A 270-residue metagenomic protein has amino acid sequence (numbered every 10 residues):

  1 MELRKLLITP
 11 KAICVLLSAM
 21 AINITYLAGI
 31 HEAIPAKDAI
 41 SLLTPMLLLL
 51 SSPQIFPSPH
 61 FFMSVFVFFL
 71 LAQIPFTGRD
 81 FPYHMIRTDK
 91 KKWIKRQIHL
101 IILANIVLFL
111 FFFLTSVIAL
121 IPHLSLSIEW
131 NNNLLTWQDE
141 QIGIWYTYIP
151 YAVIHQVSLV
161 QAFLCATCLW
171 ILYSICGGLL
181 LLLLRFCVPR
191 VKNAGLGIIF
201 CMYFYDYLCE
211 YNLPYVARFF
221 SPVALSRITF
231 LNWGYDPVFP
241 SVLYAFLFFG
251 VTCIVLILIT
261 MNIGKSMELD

Functional and structural regions predicted by a protein language model:
M1-L17: Aromatic- and glycine-rich beta-strand/loop motifs that create alpha-glucan
L6-L7, K91-K92, L183-K192, K265-M267: Membrane-interface helix-boundary motifs at transmembrane edges
L16-A19, V191-Y205: Central hydrophobic cores of alpha-helical transmembrane segments in multi-pass integral membrane proteins
M20-N23, I101, I199-Y203, C253: Residue-level recognition of pore/gate-forming positions within transmembrane alpha-helices of multi-pass
I22-L71, H99-F186, S221-F249: Secretory targeting signals
L70-A104: Helix-loop-helix units of permease transmembrane domains in multi-pass membrane transporters, especially ABC
L183-C187, G250-D270: Junction motif at the cytosolic side of a transmembrane helix
F204-F230: Extended hydrophobic/aromatic segments used for targeting, binding, or gating
